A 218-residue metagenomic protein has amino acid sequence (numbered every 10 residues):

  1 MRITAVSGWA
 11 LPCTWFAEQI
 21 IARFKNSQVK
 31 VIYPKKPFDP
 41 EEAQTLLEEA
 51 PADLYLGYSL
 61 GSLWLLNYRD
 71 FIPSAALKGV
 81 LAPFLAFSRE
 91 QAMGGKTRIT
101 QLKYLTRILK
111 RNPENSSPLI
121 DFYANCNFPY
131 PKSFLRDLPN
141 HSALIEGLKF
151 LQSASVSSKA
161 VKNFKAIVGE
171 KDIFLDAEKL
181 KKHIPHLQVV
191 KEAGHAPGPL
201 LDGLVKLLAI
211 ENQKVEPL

Functional and structural regions predicted by a protein language model:
M1-P40: Conserved HGGG/HGGXW glycine-rich cap/lid loop of the alpha/beta-hydrolase fold
A17-Q19, K162, I173-I184: Short alpha-helix in the alpha/beta-hydrolase fold that links the catalytic acid
Y55-G57, L81, I167: Short beta-strand immediately N-terminal to the catalytic nucleophile in serine-hydrolase-like folds
L56-L65: Gly/Ala-rich beta-loop-alpha elbow adjacent to hydrolase catalytic centers
F71-I108, A143-Q152: Flexible "cap/lid" loop of the alpha/beta hydrolase fold
R111-Q152: Conserved alpha/beta-hydrolase catalytic His-Asp/Glu region
A166-V168, D172: Short beta-strand/loop motif that positions the catalytic acidic residue of the alpha/beta-hydrolase fold
A193-K206: Catalytic histidine-centered segment of alpha/beta-hydrolase-like enzymes
